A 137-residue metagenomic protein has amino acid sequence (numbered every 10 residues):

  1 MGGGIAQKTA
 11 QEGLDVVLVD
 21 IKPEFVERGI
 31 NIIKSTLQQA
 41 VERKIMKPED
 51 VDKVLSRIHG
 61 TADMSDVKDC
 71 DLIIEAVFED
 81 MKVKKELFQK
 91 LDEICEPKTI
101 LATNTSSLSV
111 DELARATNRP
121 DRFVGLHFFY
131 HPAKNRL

Functional and structural regions predicted by a protein language model:
M1, I33, I58, I73-A76 (+2 more regions): Buried hydrophobic positions in well-ordered alpha/beta secondary-structure cores of metabolic enzymes
M1-Q39, H59, I94: NAD(P)+-binding Rossmann beta1-loop-alpha1 motif at the extreme N-terminus of oxidoreductases
G2-V16, I74-V77, K84-L91, C95 (+1 more regions): Extended, hydrophobic alpha-helical segments in both membrane/secreted and soluble proteins
A10-Q11, V67, H131-N135: Short, flexible turn/loop "capping" segments at secondary-structure junctions
V17, H59, I74, V124-L126: Hydrophobic/aromatic beta-strand patches that form the interior of the parallel beta-sheet core in alpha/beta enzyme
I30, K84-K85, N135: Conserved strand-to-helix beginnings and helix N-cap segments that scaffold or border functional pockets
A40-I94: A structured beta-alpha segment of the ubiquitous adenosine-cofactor-binding alpha/beta core
L101-L137: Rossmann-fold dinucleotide-binding core
